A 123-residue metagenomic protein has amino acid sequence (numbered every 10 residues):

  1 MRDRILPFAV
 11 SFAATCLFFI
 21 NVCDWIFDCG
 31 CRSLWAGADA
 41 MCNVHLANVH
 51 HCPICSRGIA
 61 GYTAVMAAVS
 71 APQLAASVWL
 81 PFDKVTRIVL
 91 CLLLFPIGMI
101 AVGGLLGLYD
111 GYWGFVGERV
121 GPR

Functional and structural regions predicted by a protein language model:
M1-I5, A67-I97: Cytoplasmic juxtamembrane regions at transmembrane-helix boundaries
P7-F27, L94-G104: Hydrophobic alpha-helical membrane-insertion segments
V10-S11, G58-L74: Hydrophobic cores of alpha-helical transmembrane segments in multi-pass inner/ER membrane proteins, independent
C23, Q73-S77, G103-D110: Membrane-water interface at transmembrane helix exits
D24-G61: Extracytosolic (periplasmic/ER-lumenal) interhelical loops and adjacent juxtamembrane/interface segments of multi-pass
P53-G58, V85, Y112-R119: Membrane-helix interface and helix-disruption motif detector
G103-R123: Juxtamembrane boundary at the C-terminal end of a transmembrane helix
